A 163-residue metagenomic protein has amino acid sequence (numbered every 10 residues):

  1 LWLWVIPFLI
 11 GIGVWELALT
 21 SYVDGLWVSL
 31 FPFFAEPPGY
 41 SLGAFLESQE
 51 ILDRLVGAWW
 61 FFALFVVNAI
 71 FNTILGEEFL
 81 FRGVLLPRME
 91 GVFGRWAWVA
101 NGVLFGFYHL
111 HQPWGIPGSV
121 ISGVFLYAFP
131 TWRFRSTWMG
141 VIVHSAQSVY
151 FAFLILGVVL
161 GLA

Functional and structural regions predicted by a protein language model:
L1-N72, G161-A163: Juxtamembrane helix-loop-helix connectors linking adjacent transmembrane helices in multi-pass membrane enzymes
L1-V5, F61-V66, G94-N101, I116 (+1 more regions): Residue-level signature of transmembrane alpha-helical entry/exit and packing/kink sites in multi-pass membrane
A18-L19, A63, E77-F81, W96 (+1 more regions): Residue-level signal for transmembrane alpha-helical positions in Major Facilitator Superfamily
S29, G76-A100, F129-S136: Membrane-interface helix/loop boundary segments of multi-pass membrane proteins
I51-W59, P87, P113-Y127: Short, motif-level signal for alpha-helix interfacial/capping segments enriched in acidic residues and aromatics/proline
A69, T73-I74, R82-G83, F105 (+1 more regions): Active-site alpha-helix of zinc metalloproteases
N72, V84-F93, Y108-G115: Short, amphipathic, aromatic/basic-enriched membrane-interface segments that mark the entry/exit of transmembrane
V99-Y108, W114-A163: Functionally important transmembrane alpha-helices
